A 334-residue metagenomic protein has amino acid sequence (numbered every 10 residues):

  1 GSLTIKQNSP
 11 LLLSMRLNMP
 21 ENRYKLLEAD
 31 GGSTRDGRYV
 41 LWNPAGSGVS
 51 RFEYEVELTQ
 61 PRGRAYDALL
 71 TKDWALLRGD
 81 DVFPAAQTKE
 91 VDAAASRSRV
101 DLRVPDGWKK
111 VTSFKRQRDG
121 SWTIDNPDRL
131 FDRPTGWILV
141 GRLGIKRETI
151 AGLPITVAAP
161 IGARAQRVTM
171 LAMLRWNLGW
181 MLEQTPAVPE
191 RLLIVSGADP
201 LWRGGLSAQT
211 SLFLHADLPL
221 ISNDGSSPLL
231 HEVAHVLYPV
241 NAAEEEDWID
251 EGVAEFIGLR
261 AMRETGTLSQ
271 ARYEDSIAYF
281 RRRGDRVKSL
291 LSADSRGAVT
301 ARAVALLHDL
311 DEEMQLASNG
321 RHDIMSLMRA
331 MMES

Functional and structural regions predicted by a protein language model:
G1-T4, E333-S334: Beta/coil-rich, acidic/histidine-enriched accessory regions frequently appended to metallopeptidases
L3, V100, A254: Divalent metal-coordination and catalytic microenvironments
K6, A45-G46, E55-W137: Extended, low-hydrophobicity, Ser/Thr/Pro/Gly-biased non-transmembrane segments
N8-G37, R97-R116: Solvent-exposed beta-hairpin/edge-strand motifs
P20-T71: A surface-exposed beta-strand-loop module
L143-E246: Juxtacatalytic substrate-recognition/specificity segment
N223, A243-S318, R329: Acidic/His/Gly-enriched intrinsically disordered linker/tail segments that often contain short helix/coil "MoRF-like"
S318-S334: C-terminal, non-catalytic "cap/extension" segments appended to globular domains
